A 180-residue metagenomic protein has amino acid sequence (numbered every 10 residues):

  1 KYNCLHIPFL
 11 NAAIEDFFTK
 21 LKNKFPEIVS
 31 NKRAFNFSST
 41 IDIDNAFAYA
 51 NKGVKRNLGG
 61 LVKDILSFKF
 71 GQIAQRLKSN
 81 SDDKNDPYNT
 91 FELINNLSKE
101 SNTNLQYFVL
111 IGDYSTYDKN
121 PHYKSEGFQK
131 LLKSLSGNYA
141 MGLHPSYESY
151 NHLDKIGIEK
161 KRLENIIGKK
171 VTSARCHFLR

Functional and structural regions predicted by a protein language model:
K1-Y123: Terminal accessory/targeting
N45, F70-Q72, E92-R180: Metal-dependent polysaccharide deacetylase catalytic core of the NodB/CE4 family, i.e., the active-site-bearing domain
